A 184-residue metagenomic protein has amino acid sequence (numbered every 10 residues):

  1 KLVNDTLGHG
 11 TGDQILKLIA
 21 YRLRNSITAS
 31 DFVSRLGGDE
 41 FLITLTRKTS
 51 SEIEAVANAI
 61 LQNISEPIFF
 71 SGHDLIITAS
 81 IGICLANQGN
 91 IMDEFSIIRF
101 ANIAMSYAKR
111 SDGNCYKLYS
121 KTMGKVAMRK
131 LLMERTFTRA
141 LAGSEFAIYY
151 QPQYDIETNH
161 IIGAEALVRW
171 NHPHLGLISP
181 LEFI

Functional and structural regions predicted by a protein language model:
K1-T28, S34-T46, S50-N58, N102 (+2 more regions): Conserved long alpha-helical elements within nucleotide-processing catalytic cores of c-di-GMP signaling and class III
T6, G10, Y21-F32, F69-G72 (+4 more regions): Nucleotide second-messenger and two-component phosphorelay signaling modules
V33, A59, N63, F69 (+6 more regions): Cyclic nucleotide signaling catalytic output domains
D39, I77-A79, N114, F146 (+1 more regions): Change "...and in nucleic-acid phosphodiester-cleaving endonucleases..." to "...and in nucleic-acid processing enzymes
T44-I53, S71-D74, A79-I97, T122-V126 (+2 more regions): Catalytic strand-loop-helix junctions within cyclic-nucleotide turnover domains
L118, T122, R129-I184: Active-site core of bacterial EAL-family cyclic-dinucleotide phosphodiesterase domains
